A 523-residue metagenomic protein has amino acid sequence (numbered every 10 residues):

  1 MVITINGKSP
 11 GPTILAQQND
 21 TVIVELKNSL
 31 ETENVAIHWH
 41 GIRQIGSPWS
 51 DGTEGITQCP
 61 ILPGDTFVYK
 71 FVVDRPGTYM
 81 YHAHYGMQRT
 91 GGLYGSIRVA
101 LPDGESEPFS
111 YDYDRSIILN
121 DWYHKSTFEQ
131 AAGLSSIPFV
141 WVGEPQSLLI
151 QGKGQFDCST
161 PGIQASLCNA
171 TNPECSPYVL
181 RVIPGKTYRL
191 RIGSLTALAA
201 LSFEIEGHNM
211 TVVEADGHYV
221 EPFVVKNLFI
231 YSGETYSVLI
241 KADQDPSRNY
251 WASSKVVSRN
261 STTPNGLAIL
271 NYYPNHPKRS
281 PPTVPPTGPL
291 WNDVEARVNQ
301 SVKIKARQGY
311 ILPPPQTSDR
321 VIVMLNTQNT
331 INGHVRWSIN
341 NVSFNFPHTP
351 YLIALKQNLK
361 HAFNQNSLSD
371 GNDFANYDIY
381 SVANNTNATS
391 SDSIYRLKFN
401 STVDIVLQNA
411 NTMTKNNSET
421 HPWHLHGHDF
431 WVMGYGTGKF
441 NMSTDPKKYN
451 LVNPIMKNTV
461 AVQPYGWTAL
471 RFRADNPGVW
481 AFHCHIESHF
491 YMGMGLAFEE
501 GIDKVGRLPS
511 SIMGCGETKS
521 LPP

Functional and structural regions predicted by a protein language model:
M1-P108, A199-L228, N249-P264, N332-R473 (+2 more regions): Histidine- and aromatic-enriched segments that form or immediately flank copper-ligand environments
V22, E33, Y113-R115, R320: A generic secondary-structure signal marking the coil-to-beta-strand transition
G46-L62, I118-L119, Y123, L134-D319 (+5 more regions): Histidine- and aromatic-rich segments of cupredoxin/plastocyanin-like copper-binding domains
P76-T78, G86-G143: Internal, well-ordered domain-core segments that constitute the primary functional module of diverse proteins
L93, Y113, S318-R320, M456: A generic structural signal for well-ordered coil/turn residues at beta-strand boundaries that shape enzyme active-site
P102-R115, N275-P289, K504-M513: Low-complexity, Pro/Ser/Thr- and charge-rich linker/hinge segments at domain boundaries
A131-G133, V140-W141, G506-P523: Peripheral, solvent-exposed domain-edge segments that often transition into intrinsically disordered/low-complexity
